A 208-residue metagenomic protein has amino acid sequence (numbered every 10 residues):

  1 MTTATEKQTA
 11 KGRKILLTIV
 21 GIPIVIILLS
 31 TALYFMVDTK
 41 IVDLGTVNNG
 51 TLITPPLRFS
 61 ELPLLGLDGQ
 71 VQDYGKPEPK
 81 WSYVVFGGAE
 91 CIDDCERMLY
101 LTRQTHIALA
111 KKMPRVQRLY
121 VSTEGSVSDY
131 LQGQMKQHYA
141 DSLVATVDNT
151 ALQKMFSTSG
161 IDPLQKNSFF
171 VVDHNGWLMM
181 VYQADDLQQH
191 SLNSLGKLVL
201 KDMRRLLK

Functional and structural regions predicted by a protein language model:
M1-K11: N-terminal Lys/Arg-rich, disordered targeting/topogenic segments
K14-F35: Hydrophobic membrane-insertion alpha-helices, especially the h-region of bacterial N-terminal signal peptides
V25-L28, D38-G75: N-terminal "domain-start" segment that seeds a small globular fold
K76-T102: Short active-site neighborhood of thiol/selenol oxidoreductases, capturing the structured segment around
Y83-V85, R118-V121, V171: Structural beta-sheet core signal
R97-H138: Structural microenvironment flanking redox-active thiols in thiol-disulfide oxidoreductases
L119, Q134-K166: Short, internal strand/loop/helix patches that form the active-site neighborhood or redox-interaction surface
K166-K208: Thiol-/selenol-based redox modules, centered on thioredoxin-like and closely related oxidoreductase domains
